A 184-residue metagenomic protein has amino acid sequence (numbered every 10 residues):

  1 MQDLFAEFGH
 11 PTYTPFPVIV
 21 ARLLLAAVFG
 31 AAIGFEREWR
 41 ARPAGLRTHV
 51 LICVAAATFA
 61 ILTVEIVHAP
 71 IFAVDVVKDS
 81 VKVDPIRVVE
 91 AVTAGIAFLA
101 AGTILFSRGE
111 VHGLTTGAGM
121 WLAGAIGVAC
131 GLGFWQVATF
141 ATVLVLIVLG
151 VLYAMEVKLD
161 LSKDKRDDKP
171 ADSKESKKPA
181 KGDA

Functional and structural regions predicted by a protein language model:
M1-I86, F134, A138, E175 (+1 more regions): Alpha-helical transmembrane segments and their membrane-interface boundaries that form or gate the permeation pathway
F5, I86-T103: Hydrophobic, membrane-facing alpha-helical anchors
A31-P43, F98-H112: C-terminal ends of transmembrane helices
G34, V77-V88, V92, I147-L159: Alpha-helical membrane-embedding segments and immediately adjacent membrane-interface amphipathic helices
T93-A100, G119-L122, L144, V148 (+1 more regions): Membrane-embedded alpha-helical core segments of multi-pass
H112-A118, Q136-A141: Hydrophobic alpha-helical membrane segments of integral membrane proteins
G117-F134: Interfacial segments of multi-pass membrane proteins
V137-A184: Canonical alpha-helical transmembrane segment with a positive-inside/aromatic-interface signature
